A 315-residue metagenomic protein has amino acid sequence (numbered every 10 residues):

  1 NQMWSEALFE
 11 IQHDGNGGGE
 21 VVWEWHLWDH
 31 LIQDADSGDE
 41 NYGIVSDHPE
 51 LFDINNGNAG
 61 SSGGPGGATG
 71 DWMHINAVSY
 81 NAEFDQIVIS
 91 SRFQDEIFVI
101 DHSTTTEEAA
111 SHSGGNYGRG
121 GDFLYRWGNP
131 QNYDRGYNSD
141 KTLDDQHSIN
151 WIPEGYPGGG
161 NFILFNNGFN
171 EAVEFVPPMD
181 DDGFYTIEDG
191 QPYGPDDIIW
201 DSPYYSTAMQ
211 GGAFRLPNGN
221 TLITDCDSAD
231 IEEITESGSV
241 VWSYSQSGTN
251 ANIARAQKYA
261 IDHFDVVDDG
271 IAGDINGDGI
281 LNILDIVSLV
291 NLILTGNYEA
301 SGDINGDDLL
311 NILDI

Functional and structural regions predicted by a protein language model:
N1-D268: Histidine-/acidic-rich catalytic cores in large beta-rich domains
G66, Y137, G277, D303-G306: Conserved short-loop catalytic and cofactor-binding motifs
H263-D274, N297-S301: Low-complexity, Pro/Thr/Ser/Gly/Ala-rich linker/spacer regions in secreted, extracellular modular proteins
I275-Y298, N305-I315: Alpha-helical segments with a strong preference for the paired helices of cellulosomal dockerin domains
